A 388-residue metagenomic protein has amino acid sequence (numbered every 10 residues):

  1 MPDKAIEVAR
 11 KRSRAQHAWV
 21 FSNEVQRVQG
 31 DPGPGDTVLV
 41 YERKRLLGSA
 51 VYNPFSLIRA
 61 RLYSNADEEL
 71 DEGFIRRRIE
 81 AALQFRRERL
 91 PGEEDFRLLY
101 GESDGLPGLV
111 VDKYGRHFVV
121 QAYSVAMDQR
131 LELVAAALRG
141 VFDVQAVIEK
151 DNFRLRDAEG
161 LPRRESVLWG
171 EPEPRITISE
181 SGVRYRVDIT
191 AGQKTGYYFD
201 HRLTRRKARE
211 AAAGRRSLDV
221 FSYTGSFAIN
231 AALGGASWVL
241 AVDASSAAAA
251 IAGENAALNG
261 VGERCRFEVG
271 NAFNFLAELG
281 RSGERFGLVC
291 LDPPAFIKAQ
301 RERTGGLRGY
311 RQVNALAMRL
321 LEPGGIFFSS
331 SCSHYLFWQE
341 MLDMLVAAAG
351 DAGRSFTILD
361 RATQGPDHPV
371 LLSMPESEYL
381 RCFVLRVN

Functional and structural regions predicted by a protein language model:
M1-K113: Non-catalytic accessory regions of SAM-dependent methyltransferases
L99-D112, D128-Y197, R206: Non-catalytic substrate-recognition/targeting regions of SAM-dependent transferases
G214-Y223: Conserved class I S-adenosyl-L-methionine
T224-S237: Conserved SAM-binding loop of SAM-dependent methyltransferases across substrates and taxa, primarily the Class I
W238-D243: Conserved SAM-binding motif I beta-strand of class I
A247-L288: S-adenosyl-L-methionine
F286-L316: Mobile active-site "lid"/loop adjacent to the S-adenosyl-L-methionine
Q312, I326-N388: C-terminal catalytic and target-recognition region of SAM-dependent MTase-like enzymes, primarily methyltransferases
